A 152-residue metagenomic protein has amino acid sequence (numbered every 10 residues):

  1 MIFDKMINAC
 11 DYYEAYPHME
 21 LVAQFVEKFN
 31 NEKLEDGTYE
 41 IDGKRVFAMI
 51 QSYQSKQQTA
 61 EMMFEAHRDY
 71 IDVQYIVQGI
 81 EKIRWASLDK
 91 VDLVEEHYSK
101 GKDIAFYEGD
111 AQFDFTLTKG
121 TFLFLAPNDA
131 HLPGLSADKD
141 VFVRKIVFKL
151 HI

Functional and structural regions predicted by a protein language model:
I2-I50, Q57, E61-M63: A short, N-terminal "cap"/entry segment at the start of jelly-roll beta-barrel domains of the cupin/DSBH fold
G43, A60-I71, K90-V94, D110 (+1 more regions): A short beta-loop-beta micro-motif enriched in histidine and acidic residues
M49-H67, V77-D92: Conserved short histidine dyad/triad with adjacent acidic residue
Q51-H67, S99-A111, L132: Short acidic (Asp/Glu) patches
D69-E81, S87-D89, E96-D103, K149-L150: Short, conserved beta-strand element in jelly-roll/cupin
T116-L135: Conserved metal-binding segment of the jelly-roll/cupin
F122-F124, D140-I152: A short hydrophobic beta-strand segment most commonly corresponding to one strand of the jelly-roll/cupin
